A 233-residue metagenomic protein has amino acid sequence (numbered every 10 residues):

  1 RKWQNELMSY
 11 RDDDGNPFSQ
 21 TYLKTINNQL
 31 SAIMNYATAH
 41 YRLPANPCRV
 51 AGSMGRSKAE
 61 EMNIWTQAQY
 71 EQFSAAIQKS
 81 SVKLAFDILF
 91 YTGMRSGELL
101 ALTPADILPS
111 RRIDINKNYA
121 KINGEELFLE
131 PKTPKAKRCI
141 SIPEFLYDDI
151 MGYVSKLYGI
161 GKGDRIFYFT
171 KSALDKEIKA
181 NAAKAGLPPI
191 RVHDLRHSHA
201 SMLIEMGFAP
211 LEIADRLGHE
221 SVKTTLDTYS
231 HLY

Functional and structural regions predicted by a protein language model:
R1-R42, A59, Y168-A173, P188-D194: N-terminal core-binding DNA-recognition domain of tyrosine site-specific recombinases/integrases
N16-Q20, K24, A39, L43-L102 (+4 more regions): Basic, Lys/Arg- and aromatic-enriched nucleic-acid-binding interface segment
T21, A39, K83, D87 (+4 more regions): C-terminal catalytic core of tyrosine-transesterase DNA break-rejoin enzymes
G52-S53, Q69, A101-G152: Conserved tyrosine-mediated DNA breakage-rejoining catalytic core shared by Y-recombinases
R56, I64, Y119, Y147 (+1 more regions): Catalytic-site neighborhood detector that most strongly recognizes the C-terminal catalytic loop/helix of tyrosine
A68-A76, G124-E130, D227, H231-Y233: DNA/chromatin major-groove-contacting recognition/catalytic segments
N118-K121, P143-P188: Active-site/catalytic core of tyrosine-dependent DNA strand-transfer enzymes
